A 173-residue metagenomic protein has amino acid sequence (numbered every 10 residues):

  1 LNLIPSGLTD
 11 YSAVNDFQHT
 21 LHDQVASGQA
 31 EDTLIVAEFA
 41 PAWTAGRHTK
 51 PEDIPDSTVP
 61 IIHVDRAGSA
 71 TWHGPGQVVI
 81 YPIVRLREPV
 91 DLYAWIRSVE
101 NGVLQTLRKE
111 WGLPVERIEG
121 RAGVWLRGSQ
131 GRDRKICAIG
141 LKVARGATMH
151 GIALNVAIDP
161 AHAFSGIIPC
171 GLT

Functional and structural regions predicted by a protein language model:
L1-D133, A161: N-terminal lobe of the biotin/lipoate ligase/transferase fold
C137-I139: Histidine/acidic-rich helix-loop-helix segments that form or flank divalent-metal centers in metalloenzyme catalytic
R145-I158, H162: Conserved phosphate/anionic-ligand binding catalytic regions in large, soluble enzymes, centered on
A157, A161-T173: A hydrophobic, small-residue-rich beta->alpha segment in the mid-to-C-terminal subdomain of diverse proteins
